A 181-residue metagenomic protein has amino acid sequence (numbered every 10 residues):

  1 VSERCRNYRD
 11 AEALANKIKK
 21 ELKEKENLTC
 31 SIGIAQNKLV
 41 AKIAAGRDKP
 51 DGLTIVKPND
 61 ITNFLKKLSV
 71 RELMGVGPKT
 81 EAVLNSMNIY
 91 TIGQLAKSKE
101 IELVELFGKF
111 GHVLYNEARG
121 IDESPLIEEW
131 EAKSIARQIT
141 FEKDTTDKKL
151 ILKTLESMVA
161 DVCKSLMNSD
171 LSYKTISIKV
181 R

Functional and structural regions predicted by a protein language model:
V1-L106, F110-N116, L126: Gly/Gly-Pro- and Ser/Thr-rich, intrinsically disordered tail segments characteristic of DNA damage-repair and tolerance
T80, N85-R181: DNA-contacting surface of Y-family translesion DNA polymerases
